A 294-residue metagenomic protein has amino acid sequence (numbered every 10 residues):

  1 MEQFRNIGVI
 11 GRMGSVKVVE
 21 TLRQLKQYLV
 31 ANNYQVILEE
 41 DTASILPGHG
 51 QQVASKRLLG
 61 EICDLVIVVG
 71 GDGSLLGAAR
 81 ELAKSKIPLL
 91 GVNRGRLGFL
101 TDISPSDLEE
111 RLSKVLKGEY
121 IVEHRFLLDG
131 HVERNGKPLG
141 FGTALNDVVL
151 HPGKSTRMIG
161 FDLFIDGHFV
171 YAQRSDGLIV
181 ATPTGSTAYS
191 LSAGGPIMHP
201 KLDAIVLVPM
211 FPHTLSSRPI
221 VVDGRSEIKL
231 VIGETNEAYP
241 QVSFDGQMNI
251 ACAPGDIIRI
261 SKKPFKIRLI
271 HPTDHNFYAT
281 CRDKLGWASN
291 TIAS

Functional and structural regions predicted by a protein language model:
M1-L65, G77, S106-I121, V132-G142 (+1 more regions): ATP/NTP phosphate-donor binding region
V9, V68, V180: Redox-cofactor binding/interface segments in oxidoreductases and associated redox assembly factors
V18-V19, G73-A79, T187-S192: Short glycine/serine/threonine-rich phosphate/pyrophosphate-binding segments that cradle anionic phosphate groups
N32, H124-L128, A144-N146, R157-F161 (+6 more regions): A generic structural signal for short beta-strands and their flanking turns/coil linkers
L82-V92, F99: Gly/Ser-rich helix-loop-strand patches that form or flank binding pockets for ribonucleotide-derived cofactors
L97-D176: Catalytic core of DAGKc-family lipid kinases
L150, D166-F169, S216-S294: ATP/nucleoside-binding phosphotransfer catalytic cores, i.e., glycine-rich phosphate-binding loops
H168, A172-S216: Gly/Ser/Thr-rich active-site loops/lids in small-molecule metabolic enzymes that frequently grip phosphoryl groups
